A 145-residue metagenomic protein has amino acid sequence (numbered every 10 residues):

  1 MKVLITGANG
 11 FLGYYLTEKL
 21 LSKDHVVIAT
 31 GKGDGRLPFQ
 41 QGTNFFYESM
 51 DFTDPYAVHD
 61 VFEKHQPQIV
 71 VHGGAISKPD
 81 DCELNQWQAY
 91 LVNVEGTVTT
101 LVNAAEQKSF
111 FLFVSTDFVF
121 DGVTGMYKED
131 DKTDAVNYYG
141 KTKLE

Functional and structural regions predicted by a protein language model:
M1-K23: N-terminal Rossmann NAD(P)H-binding glycine-rich loop of SDR-like oxidoreductase domains
T6, T30, V70-G74, F111-T116 (+1 more regions): SDR active-site strand-loop-helix element
A29-P38, D51-F52, G74-A75: N-terminal Rossmann-fold cofactor-binding loop
Q40, D80-W87, G122-G125: Conserved catalytic-core motifs of eukaryotic protein kinase domains, centered on the activation segment
S49-V92: NAD(P)H-binding glycine-rich loop region in Rossmannoid oxidoreductase-like domains and their noncatalytic homologs
I69-V70, L84-L112: NAD(P)-cofactor binding segment of oxidoreductase domains
V98-D134: Conserved Rossmann-fold NAD(P)-dependent oxidoreductase catalytic core, especially the SDR/UDP-sugar
D134-E145: Active-site Tyr-X1-5-Lys
